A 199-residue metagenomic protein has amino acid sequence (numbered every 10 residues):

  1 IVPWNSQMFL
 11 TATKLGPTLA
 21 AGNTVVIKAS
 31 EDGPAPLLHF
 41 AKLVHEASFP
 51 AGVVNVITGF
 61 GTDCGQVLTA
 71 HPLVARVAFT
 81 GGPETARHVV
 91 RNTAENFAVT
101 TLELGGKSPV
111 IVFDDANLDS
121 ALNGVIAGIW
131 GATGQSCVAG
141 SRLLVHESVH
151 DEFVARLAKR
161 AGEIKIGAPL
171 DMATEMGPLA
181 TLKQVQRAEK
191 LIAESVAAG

Functional and structural regions predicted by a protein language model:
I1-S120: Rossmann-like NAD(P) dinucleotide-binding subdomain of oxidoreductase/dehydrogenase enzymes
A70, R76, E84-G199: ALDH superfamily catalytic-core signature
